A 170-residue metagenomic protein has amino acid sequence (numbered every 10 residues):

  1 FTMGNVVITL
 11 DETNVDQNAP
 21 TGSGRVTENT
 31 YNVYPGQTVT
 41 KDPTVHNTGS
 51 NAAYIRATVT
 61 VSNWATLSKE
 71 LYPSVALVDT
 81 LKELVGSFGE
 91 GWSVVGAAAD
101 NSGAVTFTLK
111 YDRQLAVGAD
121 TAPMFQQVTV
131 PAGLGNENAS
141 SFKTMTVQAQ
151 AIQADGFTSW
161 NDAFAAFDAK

Functional and structural regions predicted by a protein language model:
F1-G22, D162-K170: Long, low-complexity ectodomains and other extracytoplasmic segments of secretory-pathway proteins
M3-V7, T30, A149: Generic secondary-structure boundary/loop-capping signal
G4-V15, N63-T106: A surface/secretory-pathway sequence property marking extracellular, secreted, or lumenal proteins enriched
T9-K41: Beta-sheet-dominated interaction scaffolds and their linkers
P20-G22, Y34, N47, L84-G89 (+3 more regions): Intrinsically disordered, low-complexity segments enriched in small/polar residues
G22-N32, V105, K110-A116: Aromatic/His-enriched, Gly/Pro-containing loop or helix-boundary segments that lie immediately adjacent to catalytic
Y34-A57, V61-N63, Y111-K170: C-terminal, structured domain-capping segment
